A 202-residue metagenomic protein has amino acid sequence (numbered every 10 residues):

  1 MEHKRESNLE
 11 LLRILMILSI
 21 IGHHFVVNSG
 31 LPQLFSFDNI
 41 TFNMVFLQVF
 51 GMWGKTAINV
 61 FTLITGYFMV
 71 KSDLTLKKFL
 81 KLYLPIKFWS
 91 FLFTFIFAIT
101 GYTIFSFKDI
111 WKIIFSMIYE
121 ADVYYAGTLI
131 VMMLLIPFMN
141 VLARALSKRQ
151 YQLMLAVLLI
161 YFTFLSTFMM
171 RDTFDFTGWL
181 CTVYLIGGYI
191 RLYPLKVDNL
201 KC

Functional and structural regions predicted by a protein language model:
M1-I160, N199-L200: Membrane-cytosol interface segments of multi-pass membrane proteins, especially ER/Golgi lipid-handling enzymes
F115-E120, F164-D175: Membrane-interface helix caps and helix-loop-helix hairpins in membrane proteins
T173-C202: Aromatic-anchored, glycine/proline-accented short structural segments that stabilize local strand-turns or short
